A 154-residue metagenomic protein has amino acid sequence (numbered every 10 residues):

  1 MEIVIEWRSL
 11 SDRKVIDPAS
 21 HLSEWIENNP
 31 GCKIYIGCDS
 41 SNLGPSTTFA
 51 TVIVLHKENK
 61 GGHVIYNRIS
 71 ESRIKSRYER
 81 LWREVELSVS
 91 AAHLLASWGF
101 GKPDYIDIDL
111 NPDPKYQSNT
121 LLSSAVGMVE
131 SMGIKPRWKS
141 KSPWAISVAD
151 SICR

Functional and structural regions predicted by a protein language model:
M1-E6, L10, K115-Q117, E130-M132 (+1 more regions): N-terminal targeting/trafficking signals and adjacent low-complexity tails
M1-Y35: Basic, amphipathic N-terminal segments that precede the first structured/catalytic domain
I36-G37, S41-I65: Acidic, metal-ligating active-site segments
S41, T48-A50, P136-R137, K141-R154: C-terminal edge-of-domain segments
P45-F49, P114-L121, V148-A149: A short acidic (Asp/Glu
E71-G99: Acidic helix/loop or adjacent segment enriched in Glu/Asp that either coordinates divalent metal
P103-L110: Short glycine-rich phosphate-binding loop at a beta-alpha junction
P112-S142: Short, low-complexity, polybasic intrinsically disordered segments
